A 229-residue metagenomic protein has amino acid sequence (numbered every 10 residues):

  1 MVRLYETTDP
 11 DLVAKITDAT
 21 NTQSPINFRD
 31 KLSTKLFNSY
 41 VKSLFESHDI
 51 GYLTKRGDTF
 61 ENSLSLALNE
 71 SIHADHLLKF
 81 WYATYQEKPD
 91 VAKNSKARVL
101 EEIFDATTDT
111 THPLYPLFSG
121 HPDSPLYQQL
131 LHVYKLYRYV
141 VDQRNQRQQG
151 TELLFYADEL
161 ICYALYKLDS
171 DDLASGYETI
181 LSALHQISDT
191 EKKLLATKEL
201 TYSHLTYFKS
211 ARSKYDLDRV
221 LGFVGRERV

Functional and structural regions predicted by a protein language model:
M1: A sequence-level detector for short glycine-anchored, His/Arg-bearing signature motifs that mark catalytic or binding
E6-S170: C-terminal catalytic or substrate-handling cores of phosphate/nucleotide- and metal-cofactor-dependent proteins acting
Y156-V229: C-terminal accessory/interaction regions of large nucleic acid-associated machines
